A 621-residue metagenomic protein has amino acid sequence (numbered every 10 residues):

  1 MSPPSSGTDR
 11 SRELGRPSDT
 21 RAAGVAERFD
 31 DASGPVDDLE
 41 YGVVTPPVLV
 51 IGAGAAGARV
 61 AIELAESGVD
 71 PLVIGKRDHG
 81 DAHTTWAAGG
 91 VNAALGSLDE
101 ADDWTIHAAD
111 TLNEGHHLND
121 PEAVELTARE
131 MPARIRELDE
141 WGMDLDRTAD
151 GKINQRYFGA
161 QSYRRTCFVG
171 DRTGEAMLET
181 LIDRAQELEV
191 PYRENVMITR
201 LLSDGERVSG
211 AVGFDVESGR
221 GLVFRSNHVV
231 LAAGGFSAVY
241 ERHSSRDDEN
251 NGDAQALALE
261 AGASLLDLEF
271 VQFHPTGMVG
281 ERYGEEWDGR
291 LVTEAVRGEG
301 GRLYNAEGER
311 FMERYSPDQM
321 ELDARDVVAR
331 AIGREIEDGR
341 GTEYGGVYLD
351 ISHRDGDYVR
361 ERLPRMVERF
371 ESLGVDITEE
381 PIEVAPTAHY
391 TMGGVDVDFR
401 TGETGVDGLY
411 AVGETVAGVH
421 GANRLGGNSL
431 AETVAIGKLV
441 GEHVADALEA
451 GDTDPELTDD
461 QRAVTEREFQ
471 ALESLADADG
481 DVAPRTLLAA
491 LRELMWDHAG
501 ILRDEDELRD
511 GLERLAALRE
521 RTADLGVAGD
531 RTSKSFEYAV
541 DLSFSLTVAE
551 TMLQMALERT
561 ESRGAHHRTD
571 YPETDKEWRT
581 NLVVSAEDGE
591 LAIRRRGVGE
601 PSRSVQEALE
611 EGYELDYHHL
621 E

Functional and structural regions predicted by a protein language model:
R10, D19, V25-P46, V60-E63 (+12 more regions): Glycine- and aromatic-enriched mobile tails/lids
V43-P46, S218-H228, G405-V406: Core beta-strand elements of the Rossmann-like FAD/NAD(P) dinucleotide-binding domain in flavoenzyme oxidoreductases
G52-G54: Glycine-rich Rossmann-fold phosphate-binding loop(s) that bind the pyrophosphate of adenine dinucleotide cofactors
G57: N-terminal Rossmann-fold NAD(P) dinucleotide-binding loop
D70-G75, D267: Short beta-strand "acidic-cap" motif of Rossmann-like dinucleotide-binding folds
R77-D110, H116, T276, Y283-D288: Conserved N-terminal glycine-rich FAD pyrophosphate-binding loop of Rossmann-like flavoproteins
R134, E140-R220, A232, H274-Y283: Conserved redox-cofactor binding core of oxidoreductases
L257, A263-D376, E380, H443-A450: An anion/pyrophosphate-binding glycine-rich loop and adjacent beta-alpha core in soluble alpha-beta enzymes
